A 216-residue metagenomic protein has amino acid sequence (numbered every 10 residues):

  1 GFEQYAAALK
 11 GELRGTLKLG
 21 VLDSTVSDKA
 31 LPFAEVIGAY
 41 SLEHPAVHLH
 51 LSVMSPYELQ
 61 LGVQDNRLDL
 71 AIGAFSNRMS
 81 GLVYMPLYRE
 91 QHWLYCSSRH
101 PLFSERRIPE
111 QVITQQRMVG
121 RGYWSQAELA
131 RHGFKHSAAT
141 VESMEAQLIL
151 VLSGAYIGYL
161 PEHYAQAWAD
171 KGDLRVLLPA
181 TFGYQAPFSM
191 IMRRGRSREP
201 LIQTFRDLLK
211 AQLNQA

Functional and structural regions predicted by a protein language model:
G1-G20, L42, G81-V83: Short helix-loop hinge/linker segments at domain boundaries
T16-M79: Central regulatory/effector-binding core of bacterial HTH transcription factors
D23, V53, A180, M192-G195: Short loop or secondary-structure boundary microenvironments that flank and position key functional residues
D28-L31, S104-E105, P200: Residues that form or flank phosphate/diphosphate-binding pockets in enzymes that use nucleotide phosphates
P32, S197-A211: Short amphipathic alpha-helical coupling segments at ligand-binding clamshell hinges and other catalytic/signaling
G62-Q64, L150-A155, M190: Hydrophobic residues within well-ordered alpha-helices
R78, V83-A155, L160-Q185, Q203 (+1 more regions): C-terminal regulatory
Y95-R99, P187-R198: A bilobed periplasmic-binding-protein/Venus flytrap-type ligand-binding module shared by bacterial periplasmic
